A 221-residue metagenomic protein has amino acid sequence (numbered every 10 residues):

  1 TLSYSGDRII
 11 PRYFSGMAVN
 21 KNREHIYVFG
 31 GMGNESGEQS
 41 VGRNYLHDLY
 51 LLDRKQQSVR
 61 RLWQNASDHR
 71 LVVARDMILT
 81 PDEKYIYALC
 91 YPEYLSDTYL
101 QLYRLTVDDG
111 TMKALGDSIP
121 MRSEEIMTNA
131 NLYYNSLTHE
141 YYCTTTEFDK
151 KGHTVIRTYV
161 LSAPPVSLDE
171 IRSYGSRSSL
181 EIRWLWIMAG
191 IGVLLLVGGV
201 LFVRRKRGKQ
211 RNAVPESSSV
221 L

Functional and structural regions predicted by a protein language model:
Y4-F29, G42-N44, L49, R70-Y87 (+2 more regions): Conserved short beta-strand element of beta-propeller blades
D7-I10, Q39, D68-R70, Y94-S96 (+2 more regions): Short glycine/serine/proline-enriched coil/turn segments at secondary-structure junctions
V28-Y45, L89-Y99, E147-V155: Short, conserved, GDST-rich strand-edge loop motifs in beta-rich repeat architectures
V41-Q57, Y99-T111, T154-G175: Beta-propeller blade signature
S58-I78, D108-S136, R172-I182: Conserved blade-ending motifs and adjacent loop-strand segments that build the rim/top face of beta-propeller domains
A66-D109, I187-V193: Loop/turn-rich, solvent-exposed surfaces of beta-rich toroidal or solenoidal domains
I126-M188: Blade-level signature of beta-propeller repeat domains, shared across WD40, Kelch, NHL, RCC1 and BNR/Asp-box propellers
R172-L221: C-terminal single-pass membrane-anchor helix
